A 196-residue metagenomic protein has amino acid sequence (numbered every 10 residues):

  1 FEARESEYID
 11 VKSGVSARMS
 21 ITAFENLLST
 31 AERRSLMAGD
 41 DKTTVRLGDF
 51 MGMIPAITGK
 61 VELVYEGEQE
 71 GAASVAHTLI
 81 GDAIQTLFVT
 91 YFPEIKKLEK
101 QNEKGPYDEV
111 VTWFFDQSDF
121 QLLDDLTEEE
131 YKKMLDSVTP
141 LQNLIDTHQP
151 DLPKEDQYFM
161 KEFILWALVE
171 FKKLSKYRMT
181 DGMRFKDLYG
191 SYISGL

Functional and structural regions predicted by a protein language model:
F1-T44: Conserved AAA+ ATPase small/helical "lid" subdomain
K12, E32-L196: C-terminal engagement/docking regions of AAA+ P-loop ATPases
